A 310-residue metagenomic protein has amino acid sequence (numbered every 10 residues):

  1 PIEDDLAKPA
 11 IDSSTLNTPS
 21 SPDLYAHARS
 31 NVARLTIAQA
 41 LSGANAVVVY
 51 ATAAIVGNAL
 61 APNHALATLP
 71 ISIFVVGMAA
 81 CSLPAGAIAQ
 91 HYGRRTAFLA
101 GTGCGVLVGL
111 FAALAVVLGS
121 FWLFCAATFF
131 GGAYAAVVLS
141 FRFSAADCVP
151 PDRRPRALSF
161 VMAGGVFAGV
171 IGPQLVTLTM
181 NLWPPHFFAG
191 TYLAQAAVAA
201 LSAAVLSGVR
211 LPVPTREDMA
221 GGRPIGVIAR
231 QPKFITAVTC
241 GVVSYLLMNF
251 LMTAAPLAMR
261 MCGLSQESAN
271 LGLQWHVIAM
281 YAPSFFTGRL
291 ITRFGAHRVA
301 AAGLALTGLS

Functional and structural regions predicted by a protein language model:
D12-R29, L211-T239: Juxtamembrane intracellular "pre-TM" segments in multi-pass secondary transporters
Y25-N58, R230-L251: Pair of pore-lining "gating" transmembrane helices in MFS-fold secondary transporters
T52-H64, T253-G272: Short amphipathic helix-loop junctions that connect adjacent transmembrane helices in Major Facilitator Superfamily/SLC
C81-G93, M180, P283-A296: Helix-to-loop junctions at the C-terminal end of transmembrane segments in multipass secondary transporters
G103-L118, L306-S310: C-terminal ends and interior cores of transmembrane alpha-helices in multi-pass membrane transporters/permeases
A127-A163: Cytoplasmic helix-loop-helix junction between adjacent transmembrane helices in 12-TM secondary transporters
V176-T177, A196-R216: C-terminal membrane-cytosol helix-exit motif in multi-pass small-molecule transporters
